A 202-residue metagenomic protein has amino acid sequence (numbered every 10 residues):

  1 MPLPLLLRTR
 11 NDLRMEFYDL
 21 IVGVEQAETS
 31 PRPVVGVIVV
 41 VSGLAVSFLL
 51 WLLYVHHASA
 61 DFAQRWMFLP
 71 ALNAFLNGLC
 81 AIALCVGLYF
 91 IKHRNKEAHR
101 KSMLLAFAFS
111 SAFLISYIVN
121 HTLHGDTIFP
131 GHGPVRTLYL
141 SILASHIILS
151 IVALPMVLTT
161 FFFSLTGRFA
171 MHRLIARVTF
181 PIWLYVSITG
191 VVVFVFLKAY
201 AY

Functional and structural regions predicted by a protein language model:
L6-L7, D12-Y202: Alpha-helical membrane insertion/targeting regions
